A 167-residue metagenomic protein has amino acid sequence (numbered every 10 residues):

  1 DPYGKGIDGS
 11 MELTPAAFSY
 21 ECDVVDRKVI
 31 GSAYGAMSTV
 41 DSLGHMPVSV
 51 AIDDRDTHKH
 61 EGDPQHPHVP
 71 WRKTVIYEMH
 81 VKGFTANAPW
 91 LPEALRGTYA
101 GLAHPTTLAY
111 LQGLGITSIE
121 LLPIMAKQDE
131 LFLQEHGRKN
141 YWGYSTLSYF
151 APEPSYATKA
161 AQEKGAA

Functional and structural regions predicted by a protein language model:
D1-I76, N87-A94: The feature marks proteins involved in alpha-glucan
D54-R55, H80-K82, I124, P152: Structured loops at beta-to-helix junctions and adjacent beta-edge loops in soluble globular domains
G62, T106-L108, A126-Q128: Glycine-enriched loop-and-adjacent helix/strand subsegments that border the catalytic/binding cleft of enzyme cores
Y77-M79, I119-L121, Y149: Conserved hydrophobic/aromatic pocket- or pore-lining residues that grip, position, or stack substrates in active sites
K82-I119: A conserved hydrophobic secondary-structure block that centers on an alpha-helix together with its immediately flanking
F84-A86, K127-E130, A157-T158: Flexible loop/turn segments at secondary-structure boundaries
L91-G101, L131-A167: Aromatic- and acidic-residue-enriched carbohydrate-binding clefts of CAZyme catalytic domains
L111-R138: Carboxylate/His-rich catalytic cores and anion/metal-binding grooves
